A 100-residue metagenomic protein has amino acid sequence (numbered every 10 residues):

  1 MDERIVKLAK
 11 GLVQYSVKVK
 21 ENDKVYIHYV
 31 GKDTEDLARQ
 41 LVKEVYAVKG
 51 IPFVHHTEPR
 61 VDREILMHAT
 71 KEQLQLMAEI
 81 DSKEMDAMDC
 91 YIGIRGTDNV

Functional and structural regions predicted by a protein language model:
M1-V100: Active-site bordering "gate/hinge" segments that shape substrate access to catalytic or cofactor-binding pockets
